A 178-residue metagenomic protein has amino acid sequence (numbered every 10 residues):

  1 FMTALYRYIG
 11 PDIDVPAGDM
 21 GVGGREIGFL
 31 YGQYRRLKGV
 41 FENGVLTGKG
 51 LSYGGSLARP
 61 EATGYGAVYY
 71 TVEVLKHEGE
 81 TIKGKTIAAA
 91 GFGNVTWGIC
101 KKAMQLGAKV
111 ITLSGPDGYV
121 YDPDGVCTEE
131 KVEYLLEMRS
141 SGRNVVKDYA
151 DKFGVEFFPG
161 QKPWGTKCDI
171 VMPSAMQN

Functional and structural regions predicted by a protein language model:
F1-L5, Y34-V40, T63-L75, Q177: Structured alpha-helical segments in the cores of large, soluble enzyme domains
F1-L57: N-terminal ligand-binding/catalytic initiation module
G10-D12, E80-G84, T166-C168: Short, surface-exposed connector motifs at secondary-structure boundaries
V15-V22, G55, R59-T63, G91 (+2 more regions): Catalytic cores of large soluble enzymes that bind and process phosphate-bearing ligands
L46-G50, G55-K162: Glycine-rich phosphate/diphosphate-binding loop of Rossmann-like nucleotide-binding domains
F158-N178: Long hydrophobic segments that form regular secondary structure
